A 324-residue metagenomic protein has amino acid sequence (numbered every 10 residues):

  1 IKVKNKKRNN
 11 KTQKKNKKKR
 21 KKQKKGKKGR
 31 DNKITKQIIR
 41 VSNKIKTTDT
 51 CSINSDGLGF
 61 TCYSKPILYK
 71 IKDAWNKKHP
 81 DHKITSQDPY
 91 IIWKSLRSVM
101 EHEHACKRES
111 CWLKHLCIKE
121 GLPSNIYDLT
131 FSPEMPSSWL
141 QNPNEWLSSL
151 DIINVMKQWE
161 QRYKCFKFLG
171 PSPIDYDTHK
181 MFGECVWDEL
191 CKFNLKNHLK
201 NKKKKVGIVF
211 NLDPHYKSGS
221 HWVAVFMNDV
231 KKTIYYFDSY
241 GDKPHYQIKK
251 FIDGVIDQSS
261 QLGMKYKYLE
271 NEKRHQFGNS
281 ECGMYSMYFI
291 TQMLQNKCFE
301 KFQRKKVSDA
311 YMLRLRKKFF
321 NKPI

Functional and structural regions predicted by a protein language model:
I1-N5, K36-V41, I45, C51-I53 (+3 more regions): Hydrophobic transmembrane signal anchors and adjacent membrane-proximal interface regions, especially in viral
I1-T35: Arg/Lys-rich, intrinsically disordered low-complexity tails that mediate electrostatic binding and condensation
I34-V223, D229-I234: Cysteine protease catalytic domains with a Cys-His-Asp triad
L150, N154, Y246-K250, A310-L313: Generic alpha-helical secondary structure signal
M156, K192-K196, K249-D257, R316: Short amphipathic alpha-helical segments and helix-helix/interface helices
L199-K301: Cysteine protease-like catalytic core of ubiquitin/ubiquitin-like
F289-I324: Contiguous terminal or domain-adjacent regions that often encompass a lipid-handling module or interaction segment
